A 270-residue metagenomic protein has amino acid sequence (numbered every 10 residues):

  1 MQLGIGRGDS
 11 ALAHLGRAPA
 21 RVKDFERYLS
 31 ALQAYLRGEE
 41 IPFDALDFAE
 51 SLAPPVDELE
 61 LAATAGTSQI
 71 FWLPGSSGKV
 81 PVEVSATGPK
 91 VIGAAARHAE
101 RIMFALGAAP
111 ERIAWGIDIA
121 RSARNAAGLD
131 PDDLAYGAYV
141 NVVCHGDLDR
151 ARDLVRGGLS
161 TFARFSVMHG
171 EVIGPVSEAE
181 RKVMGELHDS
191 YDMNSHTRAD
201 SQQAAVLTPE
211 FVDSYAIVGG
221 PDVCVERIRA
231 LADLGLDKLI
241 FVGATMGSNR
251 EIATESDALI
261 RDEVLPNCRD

Functional and structural regions predicted by a protein language model:
M1-I5, V82-S85, I102-F104, L134-N141 (+1 more regions): Hydrophobic faces of well-ordered beta-strands that scaffold small-molecule active sites in alpha/beta enzyme cores
G6-G16, R97-A99: Acidic/polar active-site rim loop that often engages polyanionic ligands
L12, L106-P110, V242-T254: Glycine-rich, proline-tolerant flexible connector loops at the mouths of alpha/beta enzymes
A18-L73, I113-D233: An alpha-helical appendage that flanks or caps ligand/catalytic pockets
Y28, Y35, S256-D270: Alpha-helix-loop-beta-strand connector modules within alpha/beta enzyme cores
A34, E100-R101: Well-ordered beta-strand positions
I92-A96, R229: Alpha-helical segments flanking ligand/cofactor-binding loops in enzyme cores
A99-E100, L236: A structural motif
